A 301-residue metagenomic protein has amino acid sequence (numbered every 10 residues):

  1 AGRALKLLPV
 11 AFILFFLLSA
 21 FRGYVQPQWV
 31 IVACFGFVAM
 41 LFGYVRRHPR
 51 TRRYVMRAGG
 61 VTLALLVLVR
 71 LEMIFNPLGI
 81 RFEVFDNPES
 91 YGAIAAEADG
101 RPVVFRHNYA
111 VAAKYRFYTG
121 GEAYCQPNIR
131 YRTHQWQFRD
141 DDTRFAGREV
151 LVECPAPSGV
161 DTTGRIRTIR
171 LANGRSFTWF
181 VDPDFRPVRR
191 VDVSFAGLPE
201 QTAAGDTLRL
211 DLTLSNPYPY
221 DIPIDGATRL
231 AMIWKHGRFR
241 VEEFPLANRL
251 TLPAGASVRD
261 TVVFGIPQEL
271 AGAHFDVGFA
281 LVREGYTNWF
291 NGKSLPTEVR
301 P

Functional and structural regions predicted by a protein language model:
A1, V45-M56, L270: Membrane-interface helix-boundary motifs at transmembrane edges
G2-S19: Transmembrane alpha-helix segments characteristic of polytopic inner-membrane glycan-assembly/cell-envelope
G23-R50: Hydrophobic/aromatic-rich transmembrane helices and adjacent perimembrane loops
P27, R52-G100, N108-H134, E153-A156: Membrane-proximal, lumen/periplasm-facing interface regions of secretory-pathway glyco- and lipid-modifying enzymes
E97-T133, P217-K235, F279-A280, E284-N288 (+1 more regions): Short periplasmic/luminal acceptor-recognition loop of GT-C membrane glycosyltransferases, typified by
Q137-R186, E269-G272: Periplasmic/luminal catalytic loop of GT-C fold multi-pass membrane glycosyltransferases that transfer sugars from
L171-T207, I233-F239: Low-complexity, acidic Ser/Thr/Pro/Gly-rich terminal tails and inter-domain linkers that flank the onset of structured
A227-R229, R240-L270: Intrinsically disordered, low-complexity Pro/Gly/Ser/Thr-rich segments with frequent PxxP/GP/PP motifs and embedded
